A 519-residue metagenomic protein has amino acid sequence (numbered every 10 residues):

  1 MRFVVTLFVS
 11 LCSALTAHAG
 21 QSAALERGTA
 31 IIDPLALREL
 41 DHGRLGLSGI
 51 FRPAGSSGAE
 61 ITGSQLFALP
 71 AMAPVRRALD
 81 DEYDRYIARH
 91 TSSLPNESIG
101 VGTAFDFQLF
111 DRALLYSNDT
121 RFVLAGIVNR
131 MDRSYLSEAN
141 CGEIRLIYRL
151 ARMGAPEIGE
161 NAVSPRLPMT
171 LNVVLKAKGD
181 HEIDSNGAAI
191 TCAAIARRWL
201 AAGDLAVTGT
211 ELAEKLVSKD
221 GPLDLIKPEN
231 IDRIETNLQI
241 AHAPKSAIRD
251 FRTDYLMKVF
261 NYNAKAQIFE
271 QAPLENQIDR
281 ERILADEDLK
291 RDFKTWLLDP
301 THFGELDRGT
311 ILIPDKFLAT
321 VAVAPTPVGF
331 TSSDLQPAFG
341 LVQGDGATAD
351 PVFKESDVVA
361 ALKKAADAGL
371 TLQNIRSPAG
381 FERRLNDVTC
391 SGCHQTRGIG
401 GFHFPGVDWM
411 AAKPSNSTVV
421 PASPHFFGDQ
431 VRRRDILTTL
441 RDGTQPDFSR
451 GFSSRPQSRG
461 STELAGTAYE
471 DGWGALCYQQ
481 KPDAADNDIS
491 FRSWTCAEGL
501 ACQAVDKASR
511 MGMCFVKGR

Functional and structural regions predicted by a protein language model:
V5-A14: Bacterial N-terminal signal peptides
L15-A19: Sec/Tat signal peptide C-region and signal peptidase I cleavage site
G20-A361, F426, V431, D435-A465 (+1 more regions): Conserved small-residue
V352-R376, A468-K481: Short, charged low-complexity linear segments at domain edges
P378-L385: Short, flexible, mixed-charge glycine/proline-rich loop motifs that serve as phosphate/nucleic-acid-contacting
D387-R397: The canonical Cys-X-X-Cys-His
R397-P446: Primarily the internal scaffold of c-type cytochrome electron-transfer domains, especially repeated/multiheme c-type
S458-R519: Secreted, cysteine-rich disulfide-bonded mini-domains of extracellular proteins
